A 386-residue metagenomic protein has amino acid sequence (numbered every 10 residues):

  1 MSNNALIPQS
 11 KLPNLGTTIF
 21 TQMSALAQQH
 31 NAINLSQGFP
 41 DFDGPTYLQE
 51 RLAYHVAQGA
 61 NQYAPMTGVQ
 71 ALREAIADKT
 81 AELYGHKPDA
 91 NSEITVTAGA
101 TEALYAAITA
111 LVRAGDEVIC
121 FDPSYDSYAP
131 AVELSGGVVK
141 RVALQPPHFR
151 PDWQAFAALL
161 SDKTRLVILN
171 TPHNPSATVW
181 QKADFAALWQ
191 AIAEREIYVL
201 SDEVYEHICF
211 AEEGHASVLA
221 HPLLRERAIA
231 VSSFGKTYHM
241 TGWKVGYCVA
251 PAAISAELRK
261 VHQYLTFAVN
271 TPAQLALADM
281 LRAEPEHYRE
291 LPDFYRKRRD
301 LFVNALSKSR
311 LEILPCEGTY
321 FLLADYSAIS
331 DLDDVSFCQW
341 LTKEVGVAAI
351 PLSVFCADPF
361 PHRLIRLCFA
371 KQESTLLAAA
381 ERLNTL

Functional and structural regions predicted by a protein language model:
N3, H221, R225-R296, D300 (+2 more regions): Conserved core segment of the aminotransferase class I/II
N3-G99, A106, M280-A283: N-terminal small-domain helix-loop-helix segment of the aminotransferase-like
D78, A157-A158, W340-A349, F355-L386: PLP-dependent enzyme catalytic core of the Aspartate aminotransferase-like
A110-V132: Conserved PLP-anchoring active-site segment centered on the Schiff-base-forming lysine
L134-K140: A short helix-loop-beta submotif of the ANL/AMP-binding
G137, E194-I197, R225-E226: A short helix->loop->beta-strand "cap" motif at the edges of active sites that frequently abuts
L144-E212: Active-site phosphate-binding strand-loop segment of PLP-dependent enzymes
A278, F294-V303, I313-Y326, F360: Conserved glycine-rich beta-strand-loop-beta hairpin in the small C-terminal domain of fold type I
